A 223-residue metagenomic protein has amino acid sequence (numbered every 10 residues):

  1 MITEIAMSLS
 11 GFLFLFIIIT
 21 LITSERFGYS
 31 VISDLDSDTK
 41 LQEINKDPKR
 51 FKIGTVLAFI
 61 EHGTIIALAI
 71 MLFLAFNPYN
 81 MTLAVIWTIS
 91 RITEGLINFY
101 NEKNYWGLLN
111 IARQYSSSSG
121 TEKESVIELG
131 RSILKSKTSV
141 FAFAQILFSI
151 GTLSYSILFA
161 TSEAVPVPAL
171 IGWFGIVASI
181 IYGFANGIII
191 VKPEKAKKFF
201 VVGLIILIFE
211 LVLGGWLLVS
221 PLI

Functional and structural regions predicted by a protein language model:
M1-I223: Hydrophobic, aromatic-enriched alpha-helical segments typical of multi-pass transmembrane helices
